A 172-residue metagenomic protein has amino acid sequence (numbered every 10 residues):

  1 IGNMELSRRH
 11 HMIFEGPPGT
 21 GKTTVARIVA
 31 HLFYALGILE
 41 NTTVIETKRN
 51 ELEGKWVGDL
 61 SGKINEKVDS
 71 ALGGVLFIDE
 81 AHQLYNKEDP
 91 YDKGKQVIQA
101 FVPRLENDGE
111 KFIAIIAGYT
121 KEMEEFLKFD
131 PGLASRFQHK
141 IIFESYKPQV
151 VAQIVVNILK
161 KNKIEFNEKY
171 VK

Functional and structural regions predicted by a protein language model:
N3-T42, E66-D69, F137: Walker A/P-loop
T20, E51-E53, H82-L84, Y119-E124 (+1 more regions): Conserved nucleotide-binding/hydrolysis micro-motifs of P-loop NTPases
E40-A71: Short glycine-rich substrate-engagement loop in P-loop NTPases that contacts/grips substrate
R49-D59, Q83-K95, K140-I141: Flexible beta-alpha connector loops of hexameric P-loop NTPases
H82-K121, K128-G132: Conserved catalytic/switch belt of AAA+ P-loop NTPases
L84, A152-I154, F166-K172: Short conserved motifs of the RecA-like P-loop NTPase core
K121, D130, A152-E165: Conserved AAA+ ATPase "sensor/coupling" helix adjacent to the nucleotide-binding pocket
L127-E144: A short helix-turn-beta junction within AAA+ P-loop NTPase domains corresponding to the substrate/partner-engaging
